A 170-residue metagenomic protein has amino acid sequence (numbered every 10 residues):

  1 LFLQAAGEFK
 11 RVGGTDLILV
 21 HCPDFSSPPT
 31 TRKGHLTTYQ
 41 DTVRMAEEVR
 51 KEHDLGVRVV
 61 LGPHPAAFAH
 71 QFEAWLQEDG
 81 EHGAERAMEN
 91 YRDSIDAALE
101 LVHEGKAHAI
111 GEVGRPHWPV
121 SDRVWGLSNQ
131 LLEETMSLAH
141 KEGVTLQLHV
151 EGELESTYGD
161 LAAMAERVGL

Functional and structural regions predicted by a protein language model:
L1-V144, L148, S156-A165: Mid-domain alpha/beta scaffold segments of enzyme catalytic cores
E166-L170: Short, intrinsically disordered, charge-balanced linker/junction segments flanking boundaries in proteins
